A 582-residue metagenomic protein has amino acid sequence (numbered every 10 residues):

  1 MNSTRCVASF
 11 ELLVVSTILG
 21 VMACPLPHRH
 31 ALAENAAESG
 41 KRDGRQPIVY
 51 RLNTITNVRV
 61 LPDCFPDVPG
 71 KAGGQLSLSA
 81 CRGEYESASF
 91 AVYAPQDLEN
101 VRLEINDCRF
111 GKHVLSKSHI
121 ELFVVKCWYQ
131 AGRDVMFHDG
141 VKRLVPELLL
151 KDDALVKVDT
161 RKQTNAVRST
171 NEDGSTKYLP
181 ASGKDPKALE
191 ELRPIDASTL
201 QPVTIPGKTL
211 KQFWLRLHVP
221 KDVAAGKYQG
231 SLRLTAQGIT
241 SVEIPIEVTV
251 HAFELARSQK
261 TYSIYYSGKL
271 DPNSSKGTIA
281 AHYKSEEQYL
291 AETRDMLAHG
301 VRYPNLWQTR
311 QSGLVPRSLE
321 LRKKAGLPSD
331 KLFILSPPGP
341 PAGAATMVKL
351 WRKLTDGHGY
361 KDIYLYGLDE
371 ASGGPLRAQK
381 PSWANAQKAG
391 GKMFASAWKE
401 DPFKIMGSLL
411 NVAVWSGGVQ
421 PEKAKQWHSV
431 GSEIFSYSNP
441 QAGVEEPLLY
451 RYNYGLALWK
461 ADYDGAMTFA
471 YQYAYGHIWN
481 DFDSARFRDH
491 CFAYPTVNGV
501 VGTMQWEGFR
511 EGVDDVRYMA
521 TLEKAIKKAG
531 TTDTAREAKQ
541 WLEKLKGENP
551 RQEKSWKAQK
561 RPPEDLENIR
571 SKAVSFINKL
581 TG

Functional and structural regions predicted by a protein language model:
S9-P27: Bacterial N-terminal signal peptides
E34-Q75, Q96, I239-A281: Long, low-complexity ectodomains and other extracytoplasmic segments of secretory-pathway proteins
N35-A72, P95-L215: Surface-exposed binding patches on compact interaction domains or structured appendages
G73-Q96: Contiguous beta-strand segments within globular domains
A91-V101, D107, L200-S258: Extended acidic/polar, glycine-enriched regions that form or flank non-catalytic beta-rich accessory modules
S241-P338, G359-D369: An acidic-aromatic substrate-binding cleft motif
G339, V348-G374, K388-E400, W479-G582: Catalytic domains of carbohydrate-active enzymes that cleave complex glycans
G407-F482: Catalytic-core region of carbohydrate-active enzymes that cleave or remodel glycosidic bonds
